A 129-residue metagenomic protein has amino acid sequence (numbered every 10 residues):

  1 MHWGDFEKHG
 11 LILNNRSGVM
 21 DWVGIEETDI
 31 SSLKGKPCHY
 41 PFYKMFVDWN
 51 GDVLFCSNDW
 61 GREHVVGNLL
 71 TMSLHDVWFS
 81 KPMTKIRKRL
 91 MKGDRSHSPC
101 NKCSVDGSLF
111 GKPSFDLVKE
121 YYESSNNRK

Functional and structural regions predicted by a protein language model:
M1-K92, D106-K129: Radical SAM enzyme [4Fe-4S]-AdoMet core and its adjacent flexible, acidic and glycine-rich loops/tails across
S96: Short metal-coordination and nucleic-acid-contact micro-motifs, chiefly zinc-binding Cys/His arrays
C100: Short cysteine-rich clusters marking metal-coordination/redox-active sites
